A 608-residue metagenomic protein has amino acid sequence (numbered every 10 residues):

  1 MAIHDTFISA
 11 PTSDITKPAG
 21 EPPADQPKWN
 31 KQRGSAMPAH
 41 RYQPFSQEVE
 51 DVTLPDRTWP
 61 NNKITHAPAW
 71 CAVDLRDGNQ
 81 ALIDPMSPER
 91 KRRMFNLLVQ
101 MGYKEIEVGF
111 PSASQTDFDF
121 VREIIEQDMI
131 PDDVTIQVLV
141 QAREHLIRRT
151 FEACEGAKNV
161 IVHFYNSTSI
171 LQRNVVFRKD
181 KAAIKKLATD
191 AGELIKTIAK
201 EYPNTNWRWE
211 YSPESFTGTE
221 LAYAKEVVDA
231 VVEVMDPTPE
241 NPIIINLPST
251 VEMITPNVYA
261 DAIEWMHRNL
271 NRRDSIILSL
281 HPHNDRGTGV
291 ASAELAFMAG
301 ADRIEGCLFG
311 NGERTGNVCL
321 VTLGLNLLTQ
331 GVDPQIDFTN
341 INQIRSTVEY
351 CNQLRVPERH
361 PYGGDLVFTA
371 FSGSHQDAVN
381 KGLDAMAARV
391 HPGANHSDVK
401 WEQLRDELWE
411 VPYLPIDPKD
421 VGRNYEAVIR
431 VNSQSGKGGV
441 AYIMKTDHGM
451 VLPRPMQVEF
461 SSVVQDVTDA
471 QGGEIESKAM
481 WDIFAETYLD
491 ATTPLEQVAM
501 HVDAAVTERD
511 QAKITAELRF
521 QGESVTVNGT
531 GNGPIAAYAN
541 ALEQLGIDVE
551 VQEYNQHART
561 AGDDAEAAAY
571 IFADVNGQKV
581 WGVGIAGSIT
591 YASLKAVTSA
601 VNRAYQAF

Functional and structural regions predicted by a protein language model:
H4-R76, G331-N528, D563-E566: A mid-to-C-terminal "edge-of-domain" accessory segment
A39-P44, W70, M86-E105, V121-Q127 (+3 more regions): Alpha/beta enzyme core
D77, A81, P111-Q115, S169-L171 (+5 more regions): Short, small-residue-enriched loops and turns at beta-alpha junctions that line or gate enzyme active sites
D133, Q172, L247-S249, I277 (+5 more regions): Short beta-alpha connecting loops at secondary-structure transitions that line or flank enzyme active sites
V251-V390: Catalytic alpha/beta core domains of metabolic enzymes, predominantly
D548-G577: Generic long, charged, amphipathic alpha-helical segments
K579-F608: Mixed-charge, glycine-accented linear interaction segment located at domain edges/termini
